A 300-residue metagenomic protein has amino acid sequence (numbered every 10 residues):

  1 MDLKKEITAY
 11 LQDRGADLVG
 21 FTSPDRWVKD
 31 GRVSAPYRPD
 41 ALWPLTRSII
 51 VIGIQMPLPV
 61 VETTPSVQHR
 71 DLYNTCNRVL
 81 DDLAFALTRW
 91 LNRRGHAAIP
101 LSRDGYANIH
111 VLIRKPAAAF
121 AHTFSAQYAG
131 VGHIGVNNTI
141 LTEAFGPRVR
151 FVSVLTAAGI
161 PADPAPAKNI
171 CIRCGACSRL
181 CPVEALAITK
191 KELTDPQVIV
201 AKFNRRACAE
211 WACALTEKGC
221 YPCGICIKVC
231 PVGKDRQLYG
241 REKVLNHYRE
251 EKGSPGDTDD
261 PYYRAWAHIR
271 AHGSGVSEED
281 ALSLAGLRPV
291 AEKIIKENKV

Functional and structural regions predicted by a protein language model:
M1-N74, L80: Non-catalytic, usually N-terminal nucleic-acid engagement modules in DNA/RNA processing proteins
M1-T8, Q12-G15, V19, K29 (+6 more regions): N-terminal and secondary-structure boundary signal
L11, S34-Y37, P44, A84 (+6 more regions): Intrinsic structural disorder
L11-Q12, A16, I54-M56, S66 (+5 more regions): Broad hydrophobic/π-residue packing in well-ordered secondary structure
H69, T75-P255: Catalytic cores of enzyme domains
C223-G253, A265-V300: Short flanking/linker segments adjacent to small metal-binding domains or redox-active Cys/His motifs
